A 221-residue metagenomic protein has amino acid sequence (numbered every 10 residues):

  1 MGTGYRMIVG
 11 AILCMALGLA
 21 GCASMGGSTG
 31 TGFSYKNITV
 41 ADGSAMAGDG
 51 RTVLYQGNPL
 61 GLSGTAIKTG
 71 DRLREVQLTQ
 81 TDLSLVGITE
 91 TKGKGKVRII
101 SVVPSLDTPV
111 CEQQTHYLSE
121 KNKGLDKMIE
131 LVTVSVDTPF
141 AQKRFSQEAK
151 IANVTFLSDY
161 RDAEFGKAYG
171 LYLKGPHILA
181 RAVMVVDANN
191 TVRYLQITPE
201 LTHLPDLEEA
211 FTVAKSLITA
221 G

Functional and structural regions predicted by a protein language model:
G2-T79: N-terminal targeting signals for export/organelle localization
R72, V97, I178-A180: Short, small/polar residue-rich loop motifs at catalytic or cofactor-binding pockets
Q80-D82, V186-D187: Short, acidic, Ser/Thr-enriched surface-loop or helix-capping motifs
G87-L118, E130: Short active-site neighborhood of thiol/selenol oxidoreductases, capturing the structured segment around
E112-I151, F156, A163-F165: Structural microenvironment flanking redox-active thiols in thiol-disulfide oxidoreductases
V154, L173-M184: Structural micro-motif
K167-L173: Short, basic/aromatic recognition patches
A180-G221: Thiol-/selenol-based redox modules, centered on thioredoxin-like and closely related oxidoreductase domains
